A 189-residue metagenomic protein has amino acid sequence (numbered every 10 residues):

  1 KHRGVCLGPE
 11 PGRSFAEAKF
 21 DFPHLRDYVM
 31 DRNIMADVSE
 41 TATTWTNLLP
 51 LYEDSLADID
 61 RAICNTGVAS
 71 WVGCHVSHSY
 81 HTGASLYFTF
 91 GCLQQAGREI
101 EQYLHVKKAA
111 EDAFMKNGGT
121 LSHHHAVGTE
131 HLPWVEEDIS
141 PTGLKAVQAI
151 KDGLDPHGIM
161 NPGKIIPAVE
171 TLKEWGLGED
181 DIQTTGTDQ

Functional and structural regions predicted by a protein language model:
K1-A109, N117: C-terminal substrate-recognition/cap domain of FAD-linked oxidoreductases
G8-H24, H78-H81, S122-E136, I166-K173: Short proline/glycine- and acidic-rich turn/helix-capping motifs at secondary-structure junctions
T43, H124, L154: Single, functionally critical "micro-switch" positions that shape active/binding sites and transmembrane helices
S85, G119-T120, H157-G158: Structural motif
F88-F90, H125, K164: A structural signal for short, well-ordered beta-strand segments
V106-A146, I150: C-terminal structured "cap/appendage" subdomains that terminate the fold
H131-Q189: Activity-critical C-terminal alpha-helical subdomain
